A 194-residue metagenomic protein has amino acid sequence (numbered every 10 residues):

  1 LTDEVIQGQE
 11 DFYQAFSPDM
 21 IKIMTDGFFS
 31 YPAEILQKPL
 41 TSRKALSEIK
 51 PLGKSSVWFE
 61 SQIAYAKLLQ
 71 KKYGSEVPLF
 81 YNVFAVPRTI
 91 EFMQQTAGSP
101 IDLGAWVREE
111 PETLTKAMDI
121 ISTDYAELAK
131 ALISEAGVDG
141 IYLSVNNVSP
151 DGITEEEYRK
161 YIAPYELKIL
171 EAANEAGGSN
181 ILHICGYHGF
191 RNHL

Functional and structural regions predicted by a protein language model:
L1, G8, D19-I23, G53-L194: Active-site loop segments of alpha/beta catalytic cores
I6-Y31: Membrane helical hairpin/interfacial module
D26-S55, L68-K71, S75-E76: A contiguous, low-structure linker/loop signature
